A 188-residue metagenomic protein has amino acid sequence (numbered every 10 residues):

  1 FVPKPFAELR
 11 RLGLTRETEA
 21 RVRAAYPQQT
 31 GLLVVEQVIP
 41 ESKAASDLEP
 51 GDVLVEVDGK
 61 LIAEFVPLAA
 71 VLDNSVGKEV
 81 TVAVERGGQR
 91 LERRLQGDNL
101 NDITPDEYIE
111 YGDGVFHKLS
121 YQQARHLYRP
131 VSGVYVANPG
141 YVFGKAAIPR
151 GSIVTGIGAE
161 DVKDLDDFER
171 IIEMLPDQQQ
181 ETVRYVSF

Functional and structural regions predicted by a protein language model:
F1-F188: C-terminal recognition in membrane/secretory proteostasis and scaffolding
